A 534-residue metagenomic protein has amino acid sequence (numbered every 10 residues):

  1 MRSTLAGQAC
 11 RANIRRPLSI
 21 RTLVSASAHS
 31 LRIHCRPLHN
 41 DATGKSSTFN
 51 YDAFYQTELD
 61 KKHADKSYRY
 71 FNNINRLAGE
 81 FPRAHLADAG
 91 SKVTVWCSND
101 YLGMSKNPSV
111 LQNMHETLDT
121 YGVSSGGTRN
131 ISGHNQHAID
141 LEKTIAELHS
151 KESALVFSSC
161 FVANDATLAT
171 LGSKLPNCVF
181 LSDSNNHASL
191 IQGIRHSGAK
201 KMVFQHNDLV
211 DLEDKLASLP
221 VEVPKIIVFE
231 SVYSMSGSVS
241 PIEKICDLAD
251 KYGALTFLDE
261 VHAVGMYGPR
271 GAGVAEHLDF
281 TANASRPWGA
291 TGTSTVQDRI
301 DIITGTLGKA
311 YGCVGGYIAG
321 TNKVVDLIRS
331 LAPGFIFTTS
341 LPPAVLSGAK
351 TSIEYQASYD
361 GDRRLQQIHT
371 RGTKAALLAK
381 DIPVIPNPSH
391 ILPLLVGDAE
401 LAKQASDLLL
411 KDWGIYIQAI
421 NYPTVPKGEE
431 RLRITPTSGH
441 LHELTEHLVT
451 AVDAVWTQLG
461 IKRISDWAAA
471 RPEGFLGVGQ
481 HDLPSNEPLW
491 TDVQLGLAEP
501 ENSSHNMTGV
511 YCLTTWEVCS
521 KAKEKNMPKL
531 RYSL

Functional and structural regions predicted by a protein language model:
R2, G7, H29-V123, A254: N-terminal "arm"/small-domain region of PLP-dependent enzymes with the aminotransferase-like
R2-L23, M104-P108, E116, T120-Y121 (+1 more regions): PLP-dependent enzyme catalytic core of the Aspartate aminotransferase-like
D100, M202-L258: Active-site phosphate-binding strand-loop segment of PLP-dependent enzymes
L111-S159: Conserved N-terminal alpha-helix of the aminotransferase class I/II PLP-enzyme fold
T167-A188: Conserved PLP-anchoring active-site segment centered on the Schiff-base-forming lysine
S240, K323, P343-P388, L392-Y416: Conserved PLP-dependent catalytic core of the aminotransferase class-I/II
R270, E276-L327: Active-site PLP attachment segment
